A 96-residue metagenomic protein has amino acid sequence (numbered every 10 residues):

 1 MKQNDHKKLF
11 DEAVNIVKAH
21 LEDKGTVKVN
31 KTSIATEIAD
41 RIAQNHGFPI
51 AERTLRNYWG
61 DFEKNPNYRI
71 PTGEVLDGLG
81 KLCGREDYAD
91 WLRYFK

Functional and structural regions predicted by a protein language model:
M1-R41: A short, Lys/Arg-rich alpha-helix, primarily the initiator
I16-D23, N45, N65, L82: Surface-exposed polar/charged interaction patches
A19-T26, F48, L55, Y88-Y94: Intrinsically disordered regulatory regions flanking bHLH/HLH domains in eukaryotic helix-loop-helix transcription
T26-V29, R41-P71: Recognition helix of helix-turn-helix/homeodomain-like DNA-binding domains that insert into the DNA major groove
N67-R69, R85-K96: Short C-terminal boundary/hinge segments that cap the last helix of small helical domains
G73-Y88: DNA major-groove recognition helix of helix-turn-helix/homeodomain DNA-binding modules
